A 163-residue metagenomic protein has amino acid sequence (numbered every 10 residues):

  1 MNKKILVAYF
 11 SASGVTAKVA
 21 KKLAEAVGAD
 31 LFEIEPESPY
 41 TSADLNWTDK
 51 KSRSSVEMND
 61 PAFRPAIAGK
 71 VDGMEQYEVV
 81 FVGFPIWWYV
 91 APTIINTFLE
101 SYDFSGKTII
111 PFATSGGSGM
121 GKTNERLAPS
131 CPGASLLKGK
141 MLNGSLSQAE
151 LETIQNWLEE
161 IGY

Functional and structural regions predicted by a protein language model:
M1-V82, Y89-A91, N96, E100 (+1 more regions): N-terminal beta1-alpha1-beta2 submodule of the flavodoxin-like/Rossmannoid cofactor-binding fold
V7, V82, P111-A113, K138: Structural beta-sheet core signal
P39-T41, G119, L146: Generic structural signal for helix capping and beta-alpha/helix-loop junctions
M74, E100-G106, S130-C131: Short, conserved loop/helix-junction motifs that constitute active-site signature segments in enzyme catalytic cores
Y102-A113, L136: Short, acidic/small-residue loops that bind anionic groups at enzyme active sites
A113-S118, G144: Short beta-alpha junction loops
G117-S130: Glycine-rich, charge-decorated loop segments at or immediately adjacent to ligand/cofactor-binding or catalytic sites
S135-Y163: Glycine-rich phosphate/pyrophosphate-binding loop and the adjoining helix
